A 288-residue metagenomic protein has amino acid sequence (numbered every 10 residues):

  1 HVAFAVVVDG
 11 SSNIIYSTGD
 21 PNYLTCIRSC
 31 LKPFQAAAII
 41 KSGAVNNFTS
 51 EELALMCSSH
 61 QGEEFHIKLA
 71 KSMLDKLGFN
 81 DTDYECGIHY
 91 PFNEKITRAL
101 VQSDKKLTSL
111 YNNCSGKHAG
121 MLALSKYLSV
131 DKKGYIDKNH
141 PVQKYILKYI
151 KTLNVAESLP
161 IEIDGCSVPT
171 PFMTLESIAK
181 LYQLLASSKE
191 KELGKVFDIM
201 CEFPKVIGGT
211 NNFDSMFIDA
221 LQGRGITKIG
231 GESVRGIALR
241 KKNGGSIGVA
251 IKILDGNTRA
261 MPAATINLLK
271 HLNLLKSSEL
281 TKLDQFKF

Functional and structural regions predicted by a protein language model:
H1-A5, A119, L147, E232-R235: Short glycine-rich loop/turn motifs
H1-S17: A short, well-structured edge-of-sheet supersecondary motif
S12-N22, E51, Q102-K105, E157-I163: Glycine/charged-rich beta-loop-alpha catalytic/anionic-binding loops adjacent to active sites
I27-V45: Active-site SXXK
Q35-I40, A70-M73, L122-K126, L181-Y182 (+1 more regions): Buried hydrophobic packing segments
I40-N47, G78-T82, S129-G134, H140-I161 (+2 more regions): Bacterial peptidoglycan biogenesis and beta-lactam-recognition machinery
S50-S158, L184: Active-site-adjacent helix/loop patches that line small-molecule binding or acyl-intermediate pockets
Q183-F288: Structured C-terminal helix/loop/strand segments within mature extracytoplasmic catalytic/sensor domains
